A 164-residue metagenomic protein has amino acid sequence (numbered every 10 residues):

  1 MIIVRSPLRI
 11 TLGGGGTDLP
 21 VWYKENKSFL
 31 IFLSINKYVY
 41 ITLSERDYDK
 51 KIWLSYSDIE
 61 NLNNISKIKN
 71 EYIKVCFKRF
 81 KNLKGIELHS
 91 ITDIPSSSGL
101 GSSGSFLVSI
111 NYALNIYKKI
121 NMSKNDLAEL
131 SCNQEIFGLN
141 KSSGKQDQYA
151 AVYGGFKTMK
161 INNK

Functional and structural regions predicted by a protein language model:
I2-P7, T11-F29, K51, I116-K164: ATP-dependent small-molecule kinase catalytic core of the GHMP/sugar-kinase superfamily and closely related
I35-Q134: Anion-binding (especially nucleotide phosphate/pyrophosphate-binding) glycine-rich loop and adjoining beta-alpha core
